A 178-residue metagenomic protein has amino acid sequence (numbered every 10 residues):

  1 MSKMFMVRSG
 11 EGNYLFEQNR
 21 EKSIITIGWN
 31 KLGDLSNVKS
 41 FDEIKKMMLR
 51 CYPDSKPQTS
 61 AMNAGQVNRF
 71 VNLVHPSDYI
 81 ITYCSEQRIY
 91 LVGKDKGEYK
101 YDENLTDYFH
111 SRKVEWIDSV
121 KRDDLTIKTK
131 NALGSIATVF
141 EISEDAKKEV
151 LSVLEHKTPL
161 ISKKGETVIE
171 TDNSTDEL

Functional and structural regions predicted by a protein language model:
M1-S36, T106-E177: Contiguous surface segments at macromolecular interaction interfaces
K39-S111: Structured alpha/beta reader/binder surfaces that contact nucleic acids or chromatin modification marks
